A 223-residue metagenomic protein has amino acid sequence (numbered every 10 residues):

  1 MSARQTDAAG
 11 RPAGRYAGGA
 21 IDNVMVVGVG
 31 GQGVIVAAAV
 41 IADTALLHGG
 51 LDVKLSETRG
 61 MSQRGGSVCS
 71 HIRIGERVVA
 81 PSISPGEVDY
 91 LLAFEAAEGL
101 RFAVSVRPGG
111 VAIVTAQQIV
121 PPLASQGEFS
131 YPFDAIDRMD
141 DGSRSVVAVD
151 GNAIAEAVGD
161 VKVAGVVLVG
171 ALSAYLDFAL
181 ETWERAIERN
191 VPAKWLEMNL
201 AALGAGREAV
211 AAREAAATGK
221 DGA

Functional and structural regions predicted by a protein language model:
S2-A223: Active-site cofactor/cluster-binding pocket
